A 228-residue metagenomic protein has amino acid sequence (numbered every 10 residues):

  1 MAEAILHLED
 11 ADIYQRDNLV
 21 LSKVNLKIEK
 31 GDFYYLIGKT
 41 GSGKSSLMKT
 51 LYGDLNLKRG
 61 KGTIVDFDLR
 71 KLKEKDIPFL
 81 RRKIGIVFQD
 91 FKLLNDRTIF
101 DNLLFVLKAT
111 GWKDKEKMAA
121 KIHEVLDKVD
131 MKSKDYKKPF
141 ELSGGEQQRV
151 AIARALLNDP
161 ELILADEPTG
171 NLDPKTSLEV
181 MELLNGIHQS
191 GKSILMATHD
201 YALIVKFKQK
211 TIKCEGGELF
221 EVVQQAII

Functional and structural regions predicted by a protein language model:
Y52: Helix-to-loop junction immediately C-terminal to a conserved catalytic motif
G60-D68: Conserved ABC transporter NBD signature motif
F67-D68, K115-K134: Conserved ABC ATPase "signature" region
R97-F105: Short coil-to-helix segment of the ABC ATPase nucleotide-binding domain corresponding to the Q-loop/switch region
K138-L142, E146: Conserved ABC ATPase signature
L157-E161: A short, proline-enriched helix->beta-strand linker immediately N-terminal to the Walker B motif in ABC-type P-loop
I163-D166: Catalytic Walker B motif of ABC-type/P-loop ATPase nucleotide-binding domains
